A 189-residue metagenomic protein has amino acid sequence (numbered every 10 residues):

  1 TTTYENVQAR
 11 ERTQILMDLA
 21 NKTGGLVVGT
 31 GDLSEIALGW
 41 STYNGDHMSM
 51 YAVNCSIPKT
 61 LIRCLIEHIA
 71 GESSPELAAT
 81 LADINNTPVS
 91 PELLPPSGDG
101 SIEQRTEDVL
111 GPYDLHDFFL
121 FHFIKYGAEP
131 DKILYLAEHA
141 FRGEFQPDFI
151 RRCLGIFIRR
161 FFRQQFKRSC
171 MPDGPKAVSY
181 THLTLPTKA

Functional and structural regions predicted by a protein language model:
T1-L183: ATP/NTP-dependent adenylation/nucleotidyl-transfer catalytic domains that generate, transfer, or process NMP-activated
T184-A189: A short, hydrophobic C-terminal helix/tail in secreted or cell-surface proteins
